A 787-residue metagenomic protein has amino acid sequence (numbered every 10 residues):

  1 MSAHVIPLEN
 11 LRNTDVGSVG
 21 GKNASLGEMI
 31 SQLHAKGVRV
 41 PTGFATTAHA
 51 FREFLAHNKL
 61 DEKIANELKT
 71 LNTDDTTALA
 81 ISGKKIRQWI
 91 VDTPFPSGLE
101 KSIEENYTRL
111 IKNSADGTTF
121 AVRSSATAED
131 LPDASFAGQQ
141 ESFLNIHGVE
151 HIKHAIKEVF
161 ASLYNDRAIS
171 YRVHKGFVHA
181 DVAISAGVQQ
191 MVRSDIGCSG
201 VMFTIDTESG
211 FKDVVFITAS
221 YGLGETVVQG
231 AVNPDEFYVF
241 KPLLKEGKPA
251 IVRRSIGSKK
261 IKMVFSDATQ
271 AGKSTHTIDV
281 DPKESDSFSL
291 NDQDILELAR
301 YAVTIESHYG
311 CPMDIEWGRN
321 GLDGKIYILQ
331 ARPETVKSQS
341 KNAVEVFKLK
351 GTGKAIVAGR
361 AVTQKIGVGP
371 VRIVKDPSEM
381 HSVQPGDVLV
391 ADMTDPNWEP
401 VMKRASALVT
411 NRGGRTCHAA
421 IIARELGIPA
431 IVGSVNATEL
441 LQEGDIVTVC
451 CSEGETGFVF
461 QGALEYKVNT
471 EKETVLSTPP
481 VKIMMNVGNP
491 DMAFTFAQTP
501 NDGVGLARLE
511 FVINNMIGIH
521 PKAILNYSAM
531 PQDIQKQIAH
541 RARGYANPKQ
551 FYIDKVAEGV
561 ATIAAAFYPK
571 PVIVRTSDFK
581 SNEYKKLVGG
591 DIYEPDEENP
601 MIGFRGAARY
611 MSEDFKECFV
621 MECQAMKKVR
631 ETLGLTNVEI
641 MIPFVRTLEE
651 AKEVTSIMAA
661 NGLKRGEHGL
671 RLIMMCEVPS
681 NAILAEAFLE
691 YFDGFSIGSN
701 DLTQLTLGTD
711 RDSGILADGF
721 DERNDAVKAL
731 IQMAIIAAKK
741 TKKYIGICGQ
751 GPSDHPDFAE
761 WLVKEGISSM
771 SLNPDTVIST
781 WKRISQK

Functional and structural regions predicted by a protein language model:
M1-G187, P282-Q293, E306, G310 (+9 more regions): N-terminal beta-alpha lobe that positions the nucleotide/phosphoryl donor in ATP/NTP-coupled carboxylate activation
A115, A121, A126-F136, Q140-F143 (+5 more regions): Conserved alpha/beta-domain cores
A134, L144-I146, H154-I156, C198-T207 (+5 more regions): Beta-strand scaffold of nucleotide-dependent catalytic cores
G138, G310-T335: Conserved metal-phosphate-binding beta-hairpin within the catalytic cores of diverse ATP-dependent phosphoryl-transfer
G210, V447, D701: Small/polar (Gly/Ser/Thr/Ala-rich) solvent-exposed segments that form structured loops/beta-strands/short helices used
V214-D314, R319, R360-Q364, A391 (+6 more regions): Conserved catalytic alpha/beta cores of large enzymes that bind or transform nucleotide phosphates and polynucleotides
V336-S338, V357-A361, K365-V388, D392-A507 (+1 more regions): Acidic, glycine-rich flexible loop/linker segments
